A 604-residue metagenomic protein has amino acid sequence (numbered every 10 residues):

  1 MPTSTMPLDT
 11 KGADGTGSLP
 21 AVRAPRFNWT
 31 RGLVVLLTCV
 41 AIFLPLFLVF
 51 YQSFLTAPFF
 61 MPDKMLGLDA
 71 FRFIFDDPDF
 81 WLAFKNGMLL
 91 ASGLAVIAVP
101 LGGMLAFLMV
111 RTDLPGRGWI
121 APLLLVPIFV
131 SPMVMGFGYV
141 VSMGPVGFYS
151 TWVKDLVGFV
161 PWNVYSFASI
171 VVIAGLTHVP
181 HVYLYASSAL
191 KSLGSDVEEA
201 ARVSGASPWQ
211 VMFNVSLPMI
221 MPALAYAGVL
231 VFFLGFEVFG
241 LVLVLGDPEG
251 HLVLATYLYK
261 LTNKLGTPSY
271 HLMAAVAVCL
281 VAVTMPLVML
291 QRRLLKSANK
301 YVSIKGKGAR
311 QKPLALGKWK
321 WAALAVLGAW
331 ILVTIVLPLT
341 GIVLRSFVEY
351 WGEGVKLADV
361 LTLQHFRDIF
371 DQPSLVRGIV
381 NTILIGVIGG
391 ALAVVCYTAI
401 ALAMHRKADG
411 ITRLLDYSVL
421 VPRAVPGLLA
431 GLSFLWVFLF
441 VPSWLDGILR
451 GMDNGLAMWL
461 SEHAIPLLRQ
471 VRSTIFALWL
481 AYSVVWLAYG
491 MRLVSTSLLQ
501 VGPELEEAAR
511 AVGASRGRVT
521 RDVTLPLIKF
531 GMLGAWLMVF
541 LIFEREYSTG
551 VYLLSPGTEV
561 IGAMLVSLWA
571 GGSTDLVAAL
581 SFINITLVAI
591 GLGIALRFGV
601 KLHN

Functional and structural regions predicted by a protein language model:
M1-L19: Short, intrinsically disordered terminal tails adjacent to the first/last structured region
G15-R23, L290-V326: Alpha-helical transmembrane segments of integral membrane proteins
R26-F60, R72-L190, M219-G240, V244-G246 (+8 more regions): Membrane-water interface segments at the C-terminal ends of transmembrane alpha-helices in multi-pass inner-membrane
D63, S207, A298-A315, Y350-H365: Juxtamembrane inter-helical linkers in multi-pass membrane proteins
D63-K64, V141, G240-T267, G354-D359 (+1 more regions): Glycine-rich helix-loop "coupling/hinge" segments at transmembrane-helix boundaries in multipass transporters
K191-I220, K407, V501, E507-I528 (+1 more regions): Short helix-to-coil transition segments within interhelical loops that connect adjacent transmembrane helices
V197, N299-Q311, L505, A514 (+1 more regions): Short cytosolic juxtamembrane segments of multi-pass membrane proteins
